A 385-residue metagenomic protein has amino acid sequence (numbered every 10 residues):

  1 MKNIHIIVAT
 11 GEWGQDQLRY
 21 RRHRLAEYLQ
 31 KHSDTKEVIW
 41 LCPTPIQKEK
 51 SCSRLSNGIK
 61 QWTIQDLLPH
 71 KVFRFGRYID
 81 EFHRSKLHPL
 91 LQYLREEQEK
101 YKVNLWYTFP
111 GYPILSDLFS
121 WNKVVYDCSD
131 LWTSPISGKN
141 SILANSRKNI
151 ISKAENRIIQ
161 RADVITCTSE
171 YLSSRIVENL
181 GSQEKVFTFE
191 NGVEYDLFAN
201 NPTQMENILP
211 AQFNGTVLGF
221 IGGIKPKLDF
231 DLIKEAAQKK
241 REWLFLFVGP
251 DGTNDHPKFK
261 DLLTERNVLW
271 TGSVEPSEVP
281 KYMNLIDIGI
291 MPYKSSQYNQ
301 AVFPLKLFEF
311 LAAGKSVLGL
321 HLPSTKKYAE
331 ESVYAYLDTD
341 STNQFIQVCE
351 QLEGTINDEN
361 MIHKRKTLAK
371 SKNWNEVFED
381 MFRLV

Functional and structural regions predicted by a protein language model:
D16, Y20, L228, S277-Y282 (+2 more regions): Nucleotide-sugar-dependent
L91-R95, P113, D117, L131-W132 (+1 more regions): Membrane-proximal helix-turn-helix segments that form the acceptor-binding/catalytic region of lipid-linked
S137, V177, V193-L209: Acidic anion/phosphate-binding donor-loop and adjacent secondary structure in glycosyltransferase catalytic cores
Y171, F189-G192: Carbohydrate-associated surface elements
P210-L228, I233-A237, F245-V248: Conserved donor-binding/catalytic core segment of Leloir-type glycosyltransferases
G249, H256-K281: Nucleotide-activated donor-binding/catalytic signature segment of Leloir-type glycosyltransferases, i.e., the conserved
S332-N343, E350-N357: Conserved acidic donor-binding segment of nucleotide-sugar-dependent glycosyltransferases
I356-V385: A charged, aromatic-enriched C-terminal amphipathic alpha-helix characteristic of glycosyltransferases across folds
